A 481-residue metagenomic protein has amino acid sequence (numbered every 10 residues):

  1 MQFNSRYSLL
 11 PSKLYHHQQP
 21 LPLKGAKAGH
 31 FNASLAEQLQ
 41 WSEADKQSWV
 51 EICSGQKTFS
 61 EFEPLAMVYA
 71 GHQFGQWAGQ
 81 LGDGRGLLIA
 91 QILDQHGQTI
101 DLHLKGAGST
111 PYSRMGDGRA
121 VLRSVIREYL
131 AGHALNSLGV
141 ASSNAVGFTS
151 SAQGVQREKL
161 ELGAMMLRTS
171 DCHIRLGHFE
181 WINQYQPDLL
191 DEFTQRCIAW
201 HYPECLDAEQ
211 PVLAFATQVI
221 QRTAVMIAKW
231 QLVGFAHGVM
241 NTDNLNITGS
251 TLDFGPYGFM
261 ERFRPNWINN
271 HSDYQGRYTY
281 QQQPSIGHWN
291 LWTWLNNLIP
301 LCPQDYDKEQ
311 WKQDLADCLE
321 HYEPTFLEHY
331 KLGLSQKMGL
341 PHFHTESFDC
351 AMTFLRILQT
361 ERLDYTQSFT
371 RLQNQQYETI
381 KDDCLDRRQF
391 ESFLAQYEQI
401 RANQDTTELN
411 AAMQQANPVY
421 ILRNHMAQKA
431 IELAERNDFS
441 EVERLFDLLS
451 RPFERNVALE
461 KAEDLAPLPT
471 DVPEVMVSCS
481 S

Functional and structural regions predicted by a protein language model:
M1-A70, N269, Y274-S481: Regulatory N- and C-terminal appendages and interdomain linkers associated with kinase/kinase-like NTP transferase
M1-R6, H16-P20, G97-L102, L160-M165 (+5 more regions): Short, functional N-terminal and low-complexity linear motifs
R6-P11, I100-T110, T194, I198 (+2 more regions): Active-site-adjacent bridging/hinge elements
Q19-L21, D117-R119, L213-A214: Short, contiguous strand/loop micro-motifs
G25-A28, A33-D207, I247-S250, N290 (+5 more regions): Conserved ATP-binding subdomain of kinase catalytic cores across diverse folds
V125, V155-H237, I247-T353: ATP-dependent phospho-/nucleotidyl transfer catalytic cores
D243: Conserved protein-kinase catalytic-loop position immediately C-terminal to the HRD catalytic Asp
